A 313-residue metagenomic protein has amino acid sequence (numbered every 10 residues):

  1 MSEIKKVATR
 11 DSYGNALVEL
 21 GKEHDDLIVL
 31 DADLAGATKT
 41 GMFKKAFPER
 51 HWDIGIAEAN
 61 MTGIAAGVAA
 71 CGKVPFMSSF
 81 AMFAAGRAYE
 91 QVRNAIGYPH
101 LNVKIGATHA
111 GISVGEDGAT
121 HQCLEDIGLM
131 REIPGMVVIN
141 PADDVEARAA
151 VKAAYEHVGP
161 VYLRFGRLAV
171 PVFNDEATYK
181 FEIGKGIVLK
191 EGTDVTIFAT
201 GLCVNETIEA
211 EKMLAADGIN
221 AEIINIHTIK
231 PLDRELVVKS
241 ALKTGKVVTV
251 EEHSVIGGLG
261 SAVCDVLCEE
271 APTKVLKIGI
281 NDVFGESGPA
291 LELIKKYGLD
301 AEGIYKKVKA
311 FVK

Functional and structural regions predicted by a protein language model:
M1-R164, A169: Thiamine diphosphate
D11, E23-D26, L34-G41, K45 (+2 more regions): Thiamine diphosphate
